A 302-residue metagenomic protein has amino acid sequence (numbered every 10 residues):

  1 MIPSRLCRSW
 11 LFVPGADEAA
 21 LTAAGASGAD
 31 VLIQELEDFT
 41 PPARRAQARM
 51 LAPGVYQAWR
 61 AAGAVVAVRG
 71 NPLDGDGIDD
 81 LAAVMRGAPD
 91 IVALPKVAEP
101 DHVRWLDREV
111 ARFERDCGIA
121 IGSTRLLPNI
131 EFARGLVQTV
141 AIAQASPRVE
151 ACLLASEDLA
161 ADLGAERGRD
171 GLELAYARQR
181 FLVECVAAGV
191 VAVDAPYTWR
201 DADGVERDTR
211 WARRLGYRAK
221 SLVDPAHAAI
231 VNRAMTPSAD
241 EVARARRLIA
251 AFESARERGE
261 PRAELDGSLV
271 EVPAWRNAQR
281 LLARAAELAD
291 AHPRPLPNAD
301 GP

Functional and structural regions predicted by a protein language model:
M1-P302: Expand to "…catalyze enediolate/carbanion chemistry for C-C bond making/breaking, isomerization, decarboxylation
